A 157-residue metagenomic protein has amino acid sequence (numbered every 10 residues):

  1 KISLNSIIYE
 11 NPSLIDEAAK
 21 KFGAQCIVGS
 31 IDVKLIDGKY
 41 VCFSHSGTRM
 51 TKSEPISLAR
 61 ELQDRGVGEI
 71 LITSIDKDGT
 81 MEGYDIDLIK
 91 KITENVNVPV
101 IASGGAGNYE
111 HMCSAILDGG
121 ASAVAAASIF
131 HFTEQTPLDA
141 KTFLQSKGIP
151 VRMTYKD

Functional and structural regions predicted by a protein language model:
K1-I72, D76-K77: Conserved anion-binding
N5, S30, S103, A126-A127: Generic beta-sheet signal
I15-F22, C113-Y155: C-terminal helical cap(s) of enzyme catalytic domains, especially alpha/beta-barrels
K52-I56, E82-K91: Charged helix-capping and loop-helix junction motifs
V67-G68, N97, I149: Short phosphate-binding/catalytic loops that engage adenosine nucleotides
D76-D78, A106-Y109, F130-H131: Short Gly/Pro-enriched loop/turn and capping motifs at secondary-structure junctions
D87-V124: Catalytic cores of alpha/beta
